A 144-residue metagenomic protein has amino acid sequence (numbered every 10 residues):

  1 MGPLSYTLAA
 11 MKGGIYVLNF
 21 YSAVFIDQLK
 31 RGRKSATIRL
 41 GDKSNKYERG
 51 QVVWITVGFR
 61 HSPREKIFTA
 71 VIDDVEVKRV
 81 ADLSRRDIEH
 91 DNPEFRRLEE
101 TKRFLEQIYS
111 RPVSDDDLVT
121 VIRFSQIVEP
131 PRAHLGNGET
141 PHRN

Functional and structural regions predicted by a protein language model:
L4-N144: Structured alpha/beta reader/binder surfaces that contact nucleic acids or chromatin modification marks
